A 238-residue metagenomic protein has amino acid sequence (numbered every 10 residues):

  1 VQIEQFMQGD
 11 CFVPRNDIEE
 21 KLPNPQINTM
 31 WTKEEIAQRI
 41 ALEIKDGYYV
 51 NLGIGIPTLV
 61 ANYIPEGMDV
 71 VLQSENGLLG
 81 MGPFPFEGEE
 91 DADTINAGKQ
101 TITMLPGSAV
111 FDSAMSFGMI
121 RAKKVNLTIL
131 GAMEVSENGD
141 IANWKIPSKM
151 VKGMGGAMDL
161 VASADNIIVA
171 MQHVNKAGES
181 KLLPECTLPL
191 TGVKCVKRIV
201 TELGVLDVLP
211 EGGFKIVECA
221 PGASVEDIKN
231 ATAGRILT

Functional and structural regions predicted by a protein language model:
V1-P14, I18-N28, T32-E35, F86-L237: Conserved phosphate- and dinucleotide-binding cores of soluble alpha/beta proteins, encompassing both enzyme active
I27-L105: N-terminal active-site beta-alpha-beta segment that forms phosphate/nucleotide-binding and substrate-recognition loops
